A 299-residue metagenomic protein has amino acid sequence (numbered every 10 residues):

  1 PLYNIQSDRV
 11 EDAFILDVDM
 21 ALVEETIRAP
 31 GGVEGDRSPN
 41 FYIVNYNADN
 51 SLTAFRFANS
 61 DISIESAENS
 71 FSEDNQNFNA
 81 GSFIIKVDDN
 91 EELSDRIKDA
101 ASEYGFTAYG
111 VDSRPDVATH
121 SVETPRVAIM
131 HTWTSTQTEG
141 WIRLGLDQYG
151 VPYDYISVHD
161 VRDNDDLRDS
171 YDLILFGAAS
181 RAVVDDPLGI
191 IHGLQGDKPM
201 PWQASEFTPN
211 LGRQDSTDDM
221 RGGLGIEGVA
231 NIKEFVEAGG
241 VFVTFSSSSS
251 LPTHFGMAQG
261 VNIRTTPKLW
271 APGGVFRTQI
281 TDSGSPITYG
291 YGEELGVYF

Functional and structural regions predicted by a protein language model:
P1-F299: Intrinsic-disorder/low-complexity accessory segments
